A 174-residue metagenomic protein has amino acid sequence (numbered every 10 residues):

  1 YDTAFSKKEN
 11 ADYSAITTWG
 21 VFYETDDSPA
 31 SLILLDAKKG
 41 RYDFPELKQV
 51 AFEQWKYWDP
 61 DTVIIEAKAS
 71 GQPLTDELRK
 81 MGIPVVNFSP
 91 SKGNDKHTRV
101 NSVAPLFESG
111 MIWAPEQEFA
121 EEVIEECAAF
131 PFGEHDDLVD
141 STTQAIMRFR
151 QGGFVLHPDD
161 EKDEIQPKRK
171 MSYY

Functional and structural regions predicted by a protein language model:
Y1-P90, I112-Y174: RNase H-like, metal-dependent nuclease domains and their acidic two-metal-ion catalytic environment used
K92-L106: RNase H-like two-metal-ion nuclease catalytic core shared by retroviral integrases and related mobile-element nucleases
F107-M111: Short, structured secondary-structure boundary patches
